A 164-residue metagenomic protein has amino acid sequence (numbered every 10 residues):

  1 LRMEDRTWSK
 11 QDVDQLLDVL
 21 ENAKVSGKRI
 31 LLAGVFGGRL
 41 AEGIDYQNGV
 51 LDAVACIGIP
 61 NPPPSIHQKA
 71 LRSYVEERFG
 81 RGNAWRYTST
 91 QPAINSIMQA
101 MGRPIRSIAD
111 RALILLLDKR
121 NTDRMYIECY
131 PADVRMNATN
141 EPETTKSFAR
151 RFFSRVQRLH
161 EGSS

Functional and structural regions predicted by a protein language model:
L1-S164: ASCE RecA-like P-loop NTPase motor cores that couple ATP hydrolysis to mechanical translocation on nucleic acids
